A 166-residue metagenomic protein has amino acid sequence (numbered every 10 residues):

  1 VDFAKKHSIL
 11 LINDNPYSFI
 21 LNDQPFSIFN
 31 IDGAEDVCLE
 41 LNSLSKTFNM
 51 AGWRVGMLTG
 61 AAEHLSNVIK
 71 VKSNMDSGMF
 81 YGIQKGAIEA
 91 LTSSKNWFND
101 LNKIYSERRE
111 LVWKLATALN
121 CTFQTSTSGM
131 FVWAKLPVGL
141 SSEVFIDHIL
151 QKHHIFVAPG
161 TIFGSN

Functional and structural regions predicted by a protein language model:
V1-L11, Y17-M50: Active-site pre-lysine segment of PLP-dependent enzymes
F3-H7, L119, H153: Helix C-cap/helix->beta junction micro-motif
L11-N13, S77, V157-P159: Hydrophobic residues in well-ordered beta-strands that form the structural core
F29-I31, V55-A62: Short beta-strand-to-turn element immediately C-terminal to the catalytic PLP-Schiff-base lysine in fold type I
A34-E35, L39-W53, E63-F80, I162: Active-site PLP-lysine loop of aminotransferase-like
V68-M75, A90-K114: Structural signature of PLP-dependent enzymes
I88, I104-W113, F123-K135: Conserved glycine-rich beta-strand-loop-beta hairpin in the small C-terminal domain of fold type I
C121-T122, K135-N166: Conserved C-terminal alpha-helix-loop-beta "cap" of PLP-dependent enzymes that closes/shapes the active-site mouth
